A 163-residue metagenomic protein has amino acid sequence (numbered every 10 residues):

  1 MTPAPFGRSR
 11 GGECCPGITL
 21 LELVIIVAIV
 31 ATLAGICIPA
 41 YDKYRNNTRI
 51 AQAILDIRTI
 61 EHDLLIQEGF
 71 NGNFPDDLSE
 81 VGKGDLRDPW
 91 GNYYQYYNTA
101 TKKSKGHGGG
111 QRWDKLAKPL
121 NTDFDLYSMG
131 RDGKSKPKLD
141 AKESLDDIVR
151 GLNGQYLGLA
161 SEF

Functional and structural regions predicted by a protein language model:
M1-P16: N-terminal leader/signal peptides at the extreme start of proteins
T2-F6, H62, K102-F163: Short, surface-exposed interaction loops/tails
C14-R45: N-terminal single-pass transmembrane signal-anchor helix
C15, P89, R131: Short, ordered coil/turn segments that flank beta-strands lining enzyme active or ligand-binding pockets
C15, Q52, K118-N121: A generic fold-level signal
A40-I57: Aliphatic-rich helix starts adjacent to a transmembrane/signal segment
T59-L116, L120-T122, F163: Extracellular/periplasmic head regions of type IV pilus-like filament subunits
